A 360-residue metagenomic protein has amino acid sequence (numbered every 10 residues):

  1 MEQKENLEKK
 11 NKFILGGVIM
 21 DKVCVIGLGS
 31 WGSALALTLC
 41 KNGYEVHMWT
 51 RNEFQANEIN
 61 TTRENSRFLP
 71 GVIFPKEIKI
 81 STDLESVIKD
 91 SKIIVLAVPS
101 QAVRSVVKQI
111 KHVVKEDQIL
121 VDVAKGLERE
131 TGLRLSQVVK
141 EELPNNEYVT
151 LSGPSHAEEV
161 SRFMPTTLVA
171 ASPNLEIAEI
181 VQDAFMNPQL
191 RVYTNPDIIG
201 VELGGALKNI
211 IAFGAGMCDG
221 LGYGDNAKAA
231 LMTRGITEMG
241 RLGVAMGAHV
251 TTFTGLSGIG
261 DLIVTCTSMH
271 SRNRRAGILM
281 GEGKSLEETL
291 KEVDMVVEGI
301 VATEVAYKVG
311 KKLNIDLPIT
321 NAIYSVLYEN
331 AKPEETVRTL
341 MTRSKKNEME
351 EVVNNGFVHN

Functional and structural regions predicted by a protein language model:
G16-V72, T82: NAD(P)+-binding Rossmann beta1-loop-alpha1 motif at the extreme N-terminus of oxidoreductases
I26, A34, F54, T82 (+18 more regions): Conserved active-site and cofactor/substrate-binding residues in soluble primary-metabolism enzymes
F74, I80, L84-P165, V181: Rossmann-like NAD(P)(H) cofactor-binding subdomain of soluble oxidoreductases
A102, V113, V138, E142-N146 (+1 more regions): Internal alpha-helical scaffold of NAD(P)-dependent oxidoreductase catalytic cores
D122, E147-S152, V192-P196, L317-I319: General beta-strand structural signal in soluble alpha/beta enzymes
A215-G216, V244-T254, L262-N360: NAD(P)-dependent Rossmann-like dehydrogenase/reductase catalytic/cofactor-binding core
